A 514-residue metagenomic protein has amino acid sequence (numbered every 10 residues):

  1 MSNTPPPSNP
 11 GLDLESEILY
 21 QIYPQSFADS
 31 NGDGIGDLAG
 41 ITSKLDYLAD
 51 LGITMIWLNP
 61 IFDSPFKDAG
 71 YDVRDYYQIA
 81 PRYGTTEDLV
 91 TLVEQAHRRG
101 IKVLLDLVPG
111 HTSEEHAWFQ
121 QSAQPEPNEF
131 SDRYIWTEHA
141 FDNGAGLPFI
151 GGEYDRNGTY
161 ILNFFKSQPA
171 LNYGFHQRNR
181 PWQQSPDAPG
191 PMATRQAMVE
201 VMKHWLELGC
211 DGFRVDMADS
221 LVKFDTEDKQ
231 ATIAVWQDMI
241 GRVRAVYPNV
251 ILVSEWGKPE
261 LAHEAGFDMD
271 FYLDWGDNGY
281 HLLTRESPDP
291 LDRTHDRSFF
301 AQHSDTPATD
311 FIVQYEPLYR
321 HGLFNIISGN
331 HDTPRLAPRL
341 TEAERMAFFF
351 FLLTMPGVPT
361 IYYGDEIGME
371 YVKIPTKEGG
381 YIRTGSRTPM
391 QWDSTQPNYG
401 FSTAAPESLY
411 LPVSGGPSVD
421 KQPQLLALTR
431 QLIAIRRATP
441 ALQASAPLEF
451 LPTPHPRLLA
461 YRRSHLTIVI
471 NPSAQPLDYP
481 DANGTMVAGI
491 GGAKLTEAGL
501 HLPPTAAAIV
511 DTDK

Functional and structural regions predicted by a protein language model:
S2-Q196, E207, A218-A265, M390: Acidic/aromatic-lined carbohydrate-recognition and catalytic surfaces of CAZymes acting on diverse glycans
L14-E15, R244-V246, G266, P290-D292 (+2 more regions): Loop/helix patches that line or flank the sugar-binding groove of alpha-linked glycan CAZymes
Q21, W57-P60, F213-M217, V253-E255 (+3 more regions): Short beta-strand segments
S30-T42, Q183-Q184, L340-A343, F401-S408 (+1 more regions): Short, polar loop/linker segments at the starts of domains and inter-domain junctions
K44, D88, L92, T194-W205 (+8 more regions): Alpha-helical packing segments of well-folded alpha/beta enzyme cores
E94, G110-H111, H116-N128, W136 (+7 more regions): Active-site-proximal helices and loops of the catalytic beta/alpha 8
P476-G491: Beta-strand-rich binding/interaction modules
T496-K514: C-terminal beta-strand-rich structural cap/linker in extracellular carbohydrate-active enzymes
